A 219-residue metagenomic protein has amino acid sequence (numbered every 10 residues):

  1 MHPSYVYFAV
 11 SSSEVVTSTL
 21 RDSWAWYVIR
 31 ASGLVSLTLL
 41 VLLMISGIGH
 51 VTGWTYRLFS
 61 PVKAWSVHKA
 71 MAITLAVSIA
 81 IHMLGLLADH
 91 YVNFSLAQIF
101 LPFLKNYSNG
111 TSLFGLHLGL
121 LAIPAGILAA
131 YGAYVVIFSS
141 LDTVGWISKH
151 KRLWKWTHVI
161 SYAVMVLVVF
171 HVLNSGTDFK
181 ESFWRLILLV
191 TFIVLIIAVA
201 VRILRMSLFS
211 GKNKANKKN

Functional and structural regions predicted by a protein language model:
H2-N219: Membrane-embedded alpha-helical bundles that constitute the cytochrome b-like, heme-associated redox core of multi-pass
